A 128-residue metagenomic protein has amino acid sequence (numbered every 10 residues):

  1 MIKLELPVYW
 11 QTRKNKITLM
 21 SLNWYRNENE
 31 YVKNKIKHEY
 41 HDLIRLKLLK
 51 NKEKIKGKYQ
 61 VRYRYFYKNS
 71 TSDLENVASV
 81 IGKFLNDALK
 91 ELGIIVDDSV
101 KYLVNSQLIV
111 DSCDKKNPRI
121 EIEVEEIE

Functional and structural regions predicted by a protein language model:
M1-E128: Catalytic phosphate/metal-binding cores of nucleic-acid and nucleotide-processing enzymes, i.e., regions that mediate
